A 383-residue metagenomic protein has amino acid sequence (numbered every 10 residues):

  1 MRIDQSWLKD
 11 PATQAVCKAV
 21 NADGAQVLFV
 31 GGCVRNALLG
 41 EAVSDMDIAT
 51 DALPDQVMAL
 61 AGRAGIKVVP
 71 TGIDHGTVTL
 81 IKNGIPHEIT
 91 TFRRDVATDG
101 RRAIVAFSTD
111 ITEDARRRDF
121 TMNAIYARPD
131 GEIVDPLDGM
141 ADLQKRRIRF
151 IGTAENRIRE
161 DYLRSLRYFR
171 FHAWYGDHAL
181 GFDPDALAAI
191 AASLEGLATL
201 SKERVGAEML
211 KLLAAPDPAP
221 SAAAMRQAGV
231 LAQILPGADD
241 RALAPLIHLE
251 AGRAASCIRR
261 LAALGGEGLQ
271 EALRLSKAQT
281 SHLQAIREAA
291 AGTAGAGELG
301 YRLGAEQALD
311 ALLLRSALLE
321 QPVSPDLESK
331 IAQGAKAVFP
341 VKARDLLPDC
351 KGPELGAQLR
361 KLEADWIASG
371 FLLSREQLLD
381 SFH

Functional and structural regions predicted by a protein language model:
M1-H383: Catalytic cores of the polymerase beta-like nucleotidyltransferase superfamily and closely associated nucleotide
